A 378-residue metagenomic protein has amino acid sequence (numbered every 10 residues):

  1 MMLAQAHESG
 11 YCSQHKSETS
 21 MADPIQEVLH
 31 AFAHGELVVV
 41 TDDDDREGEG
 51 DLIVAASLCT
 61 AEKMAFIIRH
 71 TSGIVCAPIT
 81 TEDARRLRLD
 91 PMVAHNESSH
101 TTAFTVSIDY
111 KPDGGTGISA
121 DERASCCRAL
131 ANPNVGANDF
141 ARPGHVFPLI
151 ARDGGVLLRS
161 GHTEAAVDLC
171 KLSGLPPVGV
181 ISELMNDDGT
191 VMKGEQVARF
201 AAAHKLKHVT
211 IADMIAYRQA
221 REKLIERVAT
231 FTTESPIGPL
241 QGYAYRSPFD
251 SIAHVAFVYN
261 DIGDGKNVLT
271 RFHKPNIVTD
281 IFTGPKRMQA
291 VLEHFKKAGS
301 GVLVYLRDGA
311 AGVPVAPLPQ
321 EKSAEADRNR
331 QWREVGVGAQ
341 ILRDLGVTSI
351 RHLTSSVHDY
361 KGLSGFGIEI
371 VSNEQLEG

Functional and structural regions predicted by a protein language model:
L3, C12-G378: Catalytic domains of riboflavin
